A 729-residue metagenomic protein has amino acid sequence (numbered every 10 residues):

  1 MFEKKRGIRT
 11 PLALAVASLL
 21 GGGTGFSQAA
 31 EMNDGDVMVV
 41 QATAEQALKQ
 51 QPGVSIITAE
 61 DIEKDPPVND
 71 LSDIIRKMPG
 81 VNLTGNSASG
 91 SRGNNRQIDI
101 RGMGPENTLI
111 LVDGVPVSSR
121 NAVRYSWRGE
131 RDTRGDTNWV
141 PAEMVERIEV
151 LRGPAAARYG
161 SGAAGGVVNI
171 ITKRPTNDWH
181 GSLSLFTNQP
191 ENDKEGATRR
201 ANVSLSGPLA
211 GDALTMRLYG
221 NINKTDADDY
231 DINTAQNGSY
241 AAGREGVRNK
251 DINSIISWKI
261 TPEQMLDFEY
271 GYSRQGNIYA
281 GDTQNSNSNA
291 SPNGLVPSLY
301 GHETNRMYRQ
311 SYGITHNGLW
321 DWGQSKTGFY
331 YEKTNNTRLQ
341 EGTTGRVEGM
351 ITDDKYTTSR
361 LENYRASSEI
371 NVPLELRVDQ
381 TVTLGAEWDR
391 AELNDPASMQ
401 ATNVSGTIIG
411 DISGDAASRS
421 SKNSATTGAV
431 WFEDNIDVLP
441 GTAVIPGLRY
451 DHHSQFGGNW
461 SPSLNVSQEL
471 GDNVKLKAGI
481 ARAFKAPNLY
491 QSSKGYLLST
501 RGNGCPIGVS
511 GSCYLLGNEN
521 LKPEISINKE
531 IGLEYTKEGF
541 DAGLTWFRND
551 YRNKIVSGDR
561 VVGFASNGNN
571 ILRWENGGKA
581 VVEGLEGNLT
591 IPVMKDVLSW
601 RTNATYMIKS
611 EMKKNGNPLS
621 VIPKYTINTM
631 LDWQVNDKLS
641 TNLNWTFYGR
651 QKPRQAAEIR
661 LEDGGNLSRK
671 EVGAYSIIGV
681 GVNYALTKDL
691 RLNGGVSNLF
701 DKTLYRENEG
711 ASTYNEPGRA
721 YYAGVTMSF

Functional and structural regions predicted by a protein language model:
S27-K64, P105, D113: Short, acidic, small-residue-rich periplasmic hinge/interaction motif at the N-terminus of Gram-negative outer-membrane
L71-I74, R96-D99, L111-D113, G135-N138 (+3 more regions): N-terminal periplasmic accessory domains that precede and gate Gram-negative outer-membrane beta-barrel machines
S72-S119: Extracytoplasmic beta-strand/coil segments of soluble accessory domains associated with Gram-negative outer-membrane
V117-R152: Short acidic/polar hinge/loop motifs at secondary-structure boundaries that mediate gating or recognition
S118-V123, R552, S557, F647-I659 (+1 more regions): C-terminal beta-signal and adjacent terminal beta-strands/loops of Gram-negative outer-membrane beta-barrel proteins
T176-G301, N553: Periplasmic-side early beta-strands and strand-to-turn transitions of outer-membrane beta-barrels
S184, D437-G441, W546-Y551, V562 (+4 more regions): Gram-negative outer-membrane beta-barrel transporters
S291-H316, R419, N423-A425, E469 (+5 more regions): Outer-membrane beta-barrel signature, preferentially recognizing the C-terminal barrel domain of Gram-negative
